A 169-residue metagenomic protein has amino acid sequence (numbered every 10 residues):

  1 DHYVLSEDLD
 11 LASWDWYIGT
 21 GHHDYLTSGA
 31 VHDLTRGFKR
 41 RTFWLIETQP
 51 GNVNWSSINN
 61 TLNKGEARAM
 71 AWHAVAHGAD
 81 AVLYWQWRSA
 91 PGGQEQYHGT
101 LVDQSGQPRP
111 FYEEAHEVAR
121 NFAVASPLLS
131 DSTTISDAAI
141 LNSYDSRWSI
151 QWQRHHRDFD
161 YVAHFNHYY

Functional and structural regions predicted by a protein language model:
S6-Y169: Carbohydrate-binding surfaces of carbohydrate-active enzymes
